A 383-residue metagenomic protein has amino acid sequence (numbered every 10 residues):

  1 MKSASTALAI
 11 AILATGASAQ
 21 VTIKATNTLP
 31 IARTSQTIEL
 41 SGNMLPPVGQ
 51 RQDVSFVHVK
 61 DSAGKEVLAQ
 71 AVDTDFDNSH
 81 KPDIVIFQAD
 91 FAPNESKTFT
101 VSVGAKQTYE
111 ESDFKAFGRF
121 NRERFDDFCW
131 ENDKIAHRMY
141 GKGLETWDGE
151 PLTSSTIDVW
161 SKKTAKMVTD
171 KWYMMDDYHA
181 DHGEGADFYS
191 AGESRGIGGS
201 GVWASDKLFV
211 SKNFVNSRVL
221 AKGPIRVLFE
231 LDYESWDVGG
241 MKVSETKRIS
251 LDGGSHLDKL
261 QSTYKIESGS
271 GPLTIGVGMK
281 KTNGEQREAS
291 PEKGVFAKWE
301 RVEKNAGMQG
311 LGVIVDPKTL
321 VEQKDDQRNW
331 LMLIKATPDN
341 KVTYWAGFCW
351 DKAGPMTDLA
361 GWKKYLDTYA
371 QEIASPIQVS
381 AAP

Functional and structural regions predicted by a protein language model:
A14-G16: N-terminal signal peptide c-region/cleavage motif recognized by signal peptidases
Q20-G118: Alpha-mannosidase-like glycoside hydrolase catalytic domains involved in N-glycan trimming, generalizing to other
V54-I84, D237, N283-W299, Q309-E322: Solvent-exposed beta-strand/loop surfaces of large extracellular or lumenal domains
H80-E123, I275-E288, E292-R301, Q327-T337: Extended acidic/polar, glycine-enriched regions that form or flank non-catalytic beta-rich accessory modules
H80-F91, V313-P383: Beta-strand-rich recognition/accessory modules
T100, A105-L208: Solvent-exposed N-terminal domain segments of exported/luminal and surface proteins
D170-D252: Extended, loop-rich substrate-binding clefts of extracytoplasmic carbohydrate-active enzymes
E245, H256-S290: Acidic (Asp/Glu-rich), glycine- and aromatic
